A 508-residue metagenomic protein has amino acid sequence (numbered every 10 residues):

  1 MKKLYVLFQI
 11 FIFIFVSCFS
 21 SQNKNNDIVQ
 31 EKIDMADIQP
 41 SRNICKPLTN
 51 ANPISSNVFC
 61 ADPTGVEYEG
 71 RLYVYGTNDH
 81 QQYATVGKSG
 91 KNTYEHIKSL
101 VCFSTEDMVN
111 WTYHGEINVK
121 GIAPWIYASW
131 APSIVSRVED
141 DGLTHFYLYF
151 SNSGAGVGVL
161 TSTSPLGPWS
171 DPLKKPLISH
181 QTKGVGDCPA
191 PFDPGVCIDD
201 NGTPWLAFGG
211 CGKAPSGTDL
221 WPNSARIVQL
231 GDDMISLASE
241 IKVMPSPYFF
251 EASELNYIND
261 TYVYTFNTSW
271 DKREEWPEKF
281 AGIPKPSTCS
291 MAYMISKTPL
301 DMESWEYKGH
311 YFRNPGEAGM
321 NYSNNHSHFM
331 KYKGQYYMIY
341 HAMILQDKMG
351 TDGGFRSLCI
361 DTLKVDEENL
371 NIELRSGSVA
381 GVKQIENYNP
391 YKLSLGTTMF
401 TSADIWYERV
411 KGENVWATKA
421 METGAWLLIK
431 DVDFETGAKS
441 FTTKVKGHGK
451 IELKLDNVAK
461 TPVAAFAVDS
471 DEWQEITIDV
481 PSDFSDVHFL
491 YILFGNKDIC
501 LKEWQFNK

Functional and structural regions predicted by a protein language model:
M1-L4: Positively charged n-region of N-terminal signal peptides that target proteins for export
F8-S17: Bacterial N-terminal signal peptides
F19-A465, D469-K508: Carbohydrate-active catalytic/glycan-binding domains of CAZyme proteins, especially the secreted or lumenal ectodomains
